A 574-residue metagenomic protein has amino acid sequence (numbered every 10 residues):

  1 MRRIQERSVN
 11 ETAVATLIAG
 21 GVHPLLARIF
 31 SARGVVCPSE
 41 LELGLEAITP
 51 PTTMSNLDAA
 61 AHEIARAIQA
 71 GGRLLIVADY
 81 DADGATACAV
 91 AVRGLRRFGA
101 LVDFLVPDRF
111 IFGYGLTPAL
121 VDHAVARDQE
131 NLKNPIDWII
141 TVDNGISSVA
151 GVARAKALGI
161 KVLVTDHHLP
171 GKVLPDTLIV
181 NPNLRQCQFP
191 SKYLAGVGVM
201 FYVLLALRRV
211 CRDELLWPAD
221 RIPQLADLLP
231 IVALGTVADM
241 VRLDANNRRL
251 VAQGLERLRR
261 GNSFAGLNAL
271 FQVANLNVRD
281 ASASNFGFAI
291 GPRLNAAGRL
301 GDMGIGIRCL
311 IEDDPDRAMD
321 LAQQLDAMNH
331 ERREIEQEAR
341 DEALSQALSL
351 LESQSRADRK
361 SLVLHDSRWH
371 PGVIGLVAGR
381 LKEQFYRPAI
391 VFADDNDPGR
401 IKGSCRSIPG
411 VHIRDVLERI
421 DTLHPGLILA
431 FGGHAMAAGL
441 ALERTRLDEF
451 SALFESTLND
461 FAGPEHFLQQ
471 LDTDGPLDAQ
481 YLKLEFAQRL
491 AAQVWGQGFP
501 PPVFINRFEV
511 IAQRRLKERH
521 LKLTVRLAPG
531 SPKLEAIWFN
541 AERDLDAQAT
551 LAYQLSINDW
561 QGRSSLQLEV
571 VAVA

Functional and structural regions predicted by a protein language model:
E6-W138, L158, R209-E449, P476 (+1 more regions): Hydrophobic helix-and-loop "lid/oligomerization" segment in the mid-to-C-terminal part of catalytic domains
D122, A126-V197, F201-P218: Active-site cavity-forming subdomains of large catalytic enzyme subunits
E130-L132, N506, V571-A574: Acidic, low-complexity intrinsically disordered tails
A150-R154, L362, V377-R380, E485 (+1 more regions): A short acidic, amphipathic alpha-helical/loop segment
T422-I428, S456-G463: A common structural junction motif
R446-S451, Q548-A574: OB-fold single-stranded nucleic acid-binding module
L468-L471, G475-L534: Accessory interdomain/linker segments of ATP-dependent helicases and helicase-like nucleic-acid enzymes that mediate
G530-D544: Beta-strand/loop nucleic-acid-binding surfaces
